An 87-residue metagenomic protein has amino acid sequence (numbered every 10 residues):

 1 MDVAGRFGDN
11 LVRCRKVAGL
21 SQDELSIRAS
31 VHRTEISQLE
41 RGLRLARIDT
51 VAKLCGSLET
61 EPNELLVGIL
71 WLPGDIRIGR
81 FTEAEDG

Functional and structural regions predicted by a protein language model:
M1-R6, I76: A detector for short, charged/polar N-terminal pre-domain segments
D9-R28, K53, D86: Short basic helix-loop element that most often maps to the first helix and adjoining turn of HTH DNA-binding modules
L11, L25-S26, I36-L39, L65: Conserved hydrophobic/aromatic packing and binding residues within compact polymer-binding modules
S30-L45: Recognition helix of helix-turn-helix/homeodomain-like DNA-binding domains that insert into the DNA major groove
G42-G56: Short, basic-rich loop-to-helix N-cap that marks the start of a DNA-contacting helix
G56, L66-G87: Short, charged recognition helix plus adjacent turn of helix-turn-helix-like nucleic-acid-binding domains
